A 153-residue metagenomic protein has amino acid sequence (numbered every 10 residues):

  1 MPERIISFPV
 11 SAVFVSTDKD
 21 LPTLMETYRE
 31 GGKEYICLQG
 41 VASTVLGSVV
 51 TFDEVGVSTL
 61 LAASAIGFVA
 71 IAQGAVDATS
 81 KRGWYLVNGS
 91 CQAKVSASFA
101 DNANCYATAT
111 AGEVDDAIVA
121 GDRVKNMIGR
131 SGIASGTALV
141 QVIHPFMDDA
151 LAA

Functional and structural regions predicted by a protein language model:
M1-A153: Glycine-anchored, exposed beta-strand/edge motif detector
